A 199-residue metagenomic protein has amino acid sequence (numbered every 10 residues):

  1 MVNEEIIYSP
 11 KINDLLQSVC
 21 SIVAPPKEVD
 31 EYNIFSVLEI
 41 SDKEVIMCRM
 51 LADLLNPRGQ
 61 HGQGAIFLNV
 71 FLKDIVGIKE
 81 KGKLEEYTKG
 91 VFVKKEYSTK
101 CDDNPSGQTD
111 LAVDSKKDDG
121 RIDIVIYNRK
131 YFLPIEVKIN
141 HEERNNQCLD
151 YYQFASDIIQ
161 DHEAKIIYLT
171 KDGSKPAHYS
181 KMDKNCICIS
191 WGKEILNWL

Functional and structural regions predicted by a protein language model:
M1-L199: Charged, terminal alpha-helix-loop-beta segments that serve as non-catalytic nucleic-acid engagement and/or assembly
